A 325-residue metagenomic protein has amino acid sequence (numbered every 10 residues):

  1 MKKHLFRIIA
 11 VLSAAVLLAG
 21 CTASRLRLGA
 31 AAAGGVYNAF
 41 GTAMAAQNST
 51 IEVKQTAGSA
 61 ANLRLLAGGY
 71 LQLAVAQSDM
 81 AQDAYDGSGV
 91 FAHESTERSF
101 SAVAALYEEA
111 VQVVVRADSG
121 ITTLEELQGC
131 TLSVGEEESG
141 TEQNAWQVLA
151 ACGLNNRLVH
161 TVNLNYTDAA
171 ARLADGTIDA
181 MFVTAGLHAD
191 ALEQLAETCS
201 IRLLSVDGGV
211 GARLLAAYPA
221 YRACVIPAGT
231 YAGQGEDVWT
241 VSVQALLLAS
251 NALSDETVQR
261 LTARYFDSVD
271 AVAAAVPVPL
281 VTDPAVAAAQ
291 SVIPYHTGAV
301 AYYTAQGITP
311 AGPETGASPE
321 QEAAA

Functional and structural regions predicted by a protein language model:
M1-I9: Bacterial N-terminal signal peptides that target proteins for export
L17-G20: C-terminal motif of bacterial Sec signal peptides marking the signal peptidase cleavage site
S24-I51, E108-D175, A289, I293-G298: Bilobed "Venus flytrap"/periplasmic-binding protein-like clamshell domains and structurally analogous long
F40, L164, D168, A174-D175 (+4 more regions): An extracytoplasmic/periplasmic, membrane-proximal ligand-sensing/linker region
T42, A60-Q72, Q147, T167-M181 (+1 more regions): Short helices/loops that flank or line small-molecule/ion binding pockets
Q55-S59, G69-G89, N165-Y166, F182-H188 (+1 more regions): Beta->alpha turn/N-cap motifs
H93-L106, T230-W239: A structural signal for short loop-to-beta-strand junctions that line the ligand-binding cleft of periplasmic/secreted
E108-I121, L214-P219, Q234-G235, T240-T257 (+1 more regions): A bilobed periplasmic-binding-protein/Venus flytrap-type ligand-binding module shared by bacterial periplasmic
